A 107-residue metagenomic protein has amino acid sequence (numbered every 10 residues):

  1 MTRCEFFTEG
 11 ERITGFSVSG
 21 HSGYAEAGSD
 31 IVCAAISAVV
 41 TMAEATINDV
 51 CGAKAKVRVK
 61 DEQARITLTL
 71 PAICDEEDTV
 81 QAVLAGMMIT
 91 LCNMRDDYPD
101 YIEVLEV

Functional and structural regions predicted by a protein language model:
M1-I31, T41, A45-V107: N-terminal intrinsically disordered, cationic/polar leader segments that include organellar targeting peptides
V32-I36: Short, conserved glycine- and acidic-residue-centered signature motifs in active-site or ligand-binding loops
